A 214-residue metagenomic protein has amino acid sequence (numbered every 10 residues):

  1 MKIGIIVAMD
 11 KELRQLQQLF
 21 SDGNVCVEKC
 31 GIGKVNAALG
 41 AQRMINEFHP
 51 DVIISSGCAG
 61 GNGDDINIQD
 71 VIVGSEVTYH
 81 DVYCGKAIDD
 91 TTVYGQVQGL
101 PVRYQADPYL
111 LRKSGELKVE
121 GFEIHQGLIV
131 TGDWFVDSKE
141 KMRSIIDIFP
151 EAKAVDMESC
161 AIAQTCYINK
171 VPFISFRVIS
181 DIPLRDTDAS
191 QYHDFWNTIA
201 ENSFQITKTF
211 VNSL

Functional and structural regions predicted by a protein language model:
M1-H49, I66: N-terminal short beta-loop-beta anion/metal-coordinating cradle
L19, Y109-G121, I148, T165 (+1 more regions): Generic non-transmembrane alpha-helical segments
H49, N67, H125, E151 (+1 more regions): Short loop/turn motifs at secondary-structure junctions
D51-I54: Structural motif
G63-F149: Mid-sequence, gly/pro-rich, charge-dense loop/helix-turn segments that line enzyme active sites
F135-L184, D188: A C-terminal functional module that forms or caps the active site or interfaces directly with catalytic machinery
P183-L214: His/Asp/Glu-rich mid-to-C-terminal helical/loop segments that flank catalytic regions of hydrolases
